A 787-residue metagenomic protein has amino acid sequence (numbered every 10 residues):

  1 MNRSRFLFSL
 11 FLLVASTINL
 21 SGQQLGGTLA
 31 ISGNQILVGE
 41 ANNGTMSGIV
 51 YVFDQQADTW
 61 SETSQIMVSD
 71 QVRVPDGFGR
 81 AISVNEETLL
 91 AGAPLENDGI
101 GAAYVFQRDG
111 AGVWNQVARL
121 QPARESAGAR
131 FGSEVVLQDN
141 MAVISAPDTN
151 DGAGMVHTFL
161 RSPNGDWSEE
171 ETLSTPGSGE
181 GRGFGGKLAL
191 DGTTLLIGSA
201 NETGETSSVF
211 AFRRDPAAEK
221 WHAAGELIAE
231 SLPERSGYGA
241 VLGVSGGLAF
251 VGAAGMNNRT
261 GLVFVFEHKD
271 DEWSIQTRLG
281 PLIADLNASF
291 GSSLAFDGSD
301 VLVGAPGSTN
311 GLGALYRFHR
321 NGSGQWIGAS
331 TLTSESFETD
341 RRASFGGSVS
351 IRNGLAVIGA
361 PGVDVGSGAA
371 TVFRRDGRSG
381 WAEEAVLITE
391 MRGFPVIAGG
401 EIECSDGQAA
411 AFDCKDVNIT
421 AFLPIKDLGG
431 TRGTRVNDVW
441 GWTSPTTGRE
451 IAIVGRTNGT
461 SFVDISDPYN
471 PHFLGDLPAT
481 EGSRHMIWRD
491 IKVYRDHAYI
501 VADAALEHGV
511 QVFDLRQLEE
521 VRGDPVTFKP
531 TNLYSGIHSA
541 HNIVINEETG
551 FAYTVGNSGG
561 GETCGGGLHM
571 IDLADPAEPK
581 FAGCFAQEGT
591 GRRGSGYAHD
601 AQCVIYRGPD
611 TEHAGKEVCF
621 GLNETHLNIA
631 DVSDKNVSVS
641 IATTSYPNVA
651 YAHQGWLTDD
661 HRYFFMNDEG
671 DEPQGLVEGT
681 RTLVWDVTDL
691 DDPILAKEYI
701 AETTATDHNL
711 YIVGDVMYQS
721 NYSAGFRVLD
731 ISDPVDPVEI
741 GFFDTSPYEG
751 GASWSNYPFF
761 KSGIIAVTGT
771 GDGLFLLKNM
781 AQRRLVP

Functional and structural regions predicted by a protein language model:
M1-F8: Bacterial N-terminal signal peptides that target proteins for export
F8-N19: Bacterial N-terminal signal peptides
L20-P787: Feature marking well-ordered beta-strand scaffolds used for ligand recognition
